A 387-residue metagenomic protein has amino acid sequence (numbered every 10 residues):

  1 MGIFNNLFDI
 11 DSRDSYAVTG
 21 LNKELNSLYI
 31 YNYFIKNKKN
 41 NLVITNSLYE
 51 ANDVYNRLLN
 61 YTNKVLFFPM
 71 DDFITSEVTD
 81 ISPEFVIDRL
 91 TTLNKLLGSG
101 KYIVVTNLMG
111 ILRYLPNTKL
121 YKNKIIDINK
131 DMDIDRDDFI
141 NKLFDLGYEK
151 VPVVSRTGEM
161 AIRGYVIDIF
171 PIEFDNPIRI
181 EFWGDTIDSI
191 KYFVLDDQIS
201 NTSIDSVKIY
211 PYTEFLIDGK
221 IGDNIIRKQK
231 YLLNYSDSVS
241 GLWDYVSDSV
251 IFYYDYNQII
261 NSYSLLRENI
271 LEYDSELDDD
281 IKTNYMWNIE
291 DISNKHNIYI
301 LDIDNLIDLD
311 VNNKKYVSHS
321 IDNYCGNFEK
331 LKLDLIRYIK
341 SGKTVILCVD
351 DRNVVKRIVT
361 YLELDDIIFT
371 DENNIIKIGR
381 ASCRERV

Functional and structural regions predicted by a protein language model:
M1-R384: ASCE RecA-like P-loop NTPase motor cores that couple ATP hydrolysis to mechanical translocation on nucleic acids
